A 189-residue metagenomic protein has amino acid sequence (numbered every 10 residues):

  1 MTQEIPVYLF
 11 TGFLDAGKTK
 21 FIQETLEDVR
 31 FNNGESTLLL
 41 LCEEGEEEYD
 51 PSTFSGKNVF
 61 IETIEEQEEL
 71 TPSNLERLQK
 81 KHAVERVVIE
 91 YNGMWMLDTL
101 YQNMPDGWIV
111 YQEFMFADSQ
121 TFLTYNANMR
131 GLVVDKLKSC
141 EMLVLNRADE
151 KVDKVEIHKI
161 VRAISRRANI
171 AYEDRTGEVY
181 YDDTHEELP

Functional and structural regions predicted by a protein language model:
T2-T11, D15-Q112, F116-L123: Nucleotide-state-sensitive switch-loop elements of NTP-binding domains
T2-V7, V161, R166-P189: Long, charged, low-complexity intrinsically disordered regions
A16, D135-S139, E186-P189: Unusually extended, aromatic-enriched hydrophobic runs near protein termini
L26, S52, S73, F122 (+4 more regions): Generic alpha-helix signal with a bias toward terminal, lower-confidence helices and secondary-structure junctions
S55-N58, G131-V133, L188: Short, hinge-like loop/turn segments at secondary-structure boundaries
Q79-H82, Y91, H158, Y181-H185: Histidine (H) residue identity feature
R86-Y172, G177: Phosphate/Mg2+-binding loops and adjacent switch elements in nucleotide/diphosphate-handling enzyme cores
